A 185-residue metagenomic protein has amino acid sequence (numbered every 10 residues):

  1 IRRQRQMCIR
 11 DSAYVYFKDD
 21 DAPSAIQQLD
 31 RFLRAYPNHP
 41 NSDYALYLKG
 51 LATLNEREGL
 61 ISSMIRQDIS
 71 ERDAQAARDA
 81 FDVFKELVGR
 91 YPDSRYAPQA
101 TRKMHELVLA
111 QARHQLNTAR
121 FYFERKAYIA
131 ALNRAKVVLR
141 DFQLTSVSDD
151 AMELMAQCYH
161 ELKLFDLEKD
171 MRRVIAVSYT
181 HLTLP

Functional and structural regions predicted by a protein language model:
I1-R5, I9, H181-P185: Single conserved hydrophobic/aromatic residue that forms the stacking wall/gate of nucleotide- or nucleobase-binding
K18-Q28, R34-A35, T53-V83, Y122: Short coil/linker segments at helix-helix boundaries
R78-Y91, Y159-Y179: TPR/TPR-like (Sel1-like) alpha-helical repeat modules
